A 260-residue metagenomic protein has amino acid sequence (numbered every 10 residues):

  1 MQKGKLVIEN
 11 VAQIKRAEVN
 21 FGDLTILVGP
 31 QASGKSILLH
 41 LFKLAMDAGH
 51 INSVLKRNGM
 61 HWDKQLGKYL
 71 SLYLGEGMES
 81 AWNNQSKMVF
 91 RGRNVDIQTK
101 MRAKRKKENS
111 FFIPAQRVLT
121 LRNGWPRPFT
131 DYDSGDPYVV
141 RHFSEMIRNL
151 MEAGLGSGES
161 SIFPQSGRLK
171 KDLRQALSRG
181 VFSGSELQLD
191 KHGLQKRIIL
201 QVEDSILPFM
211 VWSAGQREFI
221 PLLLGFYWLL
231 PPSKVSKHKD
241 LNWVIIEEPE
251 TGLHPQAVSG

Functional and structural regions predicted by a protein language model:
M1-K43: Pre-Walker A-like glycine/lysine-rich segment at the N-terminus of P-loop NTPase domains
V11-Q13, I26, S33, R117-T120 (+2 more regions): Short, solvent-exposed loop/turn segments at secondary-structure junctions
F42, M46-V244: Phosphate-coordinating catalytic segments in nucleotide- and nucleic-acid-processing enzymes
E247-P249: Walker B catalytic acidic pair
